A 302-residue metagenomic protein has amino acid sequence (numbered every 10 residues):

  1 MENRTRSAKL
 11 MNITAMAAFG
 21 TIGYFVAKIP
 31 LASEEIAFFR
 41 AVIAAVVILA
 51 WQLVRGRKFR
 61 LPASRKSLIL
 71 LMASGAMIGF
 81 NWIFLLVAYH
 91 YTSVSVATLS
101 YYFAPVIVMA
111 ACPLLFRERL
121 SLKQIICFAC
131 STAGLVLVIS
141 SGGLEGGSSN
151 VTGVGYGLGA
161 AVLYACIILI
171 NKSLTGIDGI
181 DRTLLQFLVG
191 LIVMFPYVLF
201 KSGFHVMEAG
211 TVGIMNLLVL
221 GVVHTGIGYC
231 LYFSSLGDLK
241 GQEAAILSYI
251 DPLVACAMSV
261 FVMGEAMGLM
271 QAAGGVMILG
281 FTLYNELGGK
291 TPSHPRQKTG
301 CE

Functional and structural regions predicted by a protein language model:
M1-A17, V46-A73, R119-I125, G143-T152 (+4 more regions): Membrane-interface interhelical linkers
M1-A44, A76, F84, G146-S173 (+1 more regions): Glycine-/small-residue-enriched transmembrane alpha-helix faces in small-molecule transporters and effluxers
L10, T14, F39-I43, A73-A76 (+8 more regions): Hydrophobic residues within alpha-helical transmembrane segments of multi-pass solute transporters/permease subunits
G20, L49, G75, G79 (+8 more regions): Hydrophobic/small/kink-forming positions within alpha-helical transmembrane segments of polytopic membrane proteins
I29, I36, R40, A88 (+8 more regions): Hydrophobic/aromatic residues within transmembrane alpha-helices of multi-pass small-molecule transporters
E35, V42-V46, L86-R117, A160 (+1 more regions): Specific alpha-helical transmembrane segments that line the substrate/conduction pathway and gating interfaces
I48, Q52, M72, L120-G142 (+5 more regions): Hydrophobic transmembrane alpha-helices of multi-pass small-molecule transport proteins
A97-F103, I170-L191, T225-F261: Helix-helix packing/entry segments at the starts of transmembrane helices
